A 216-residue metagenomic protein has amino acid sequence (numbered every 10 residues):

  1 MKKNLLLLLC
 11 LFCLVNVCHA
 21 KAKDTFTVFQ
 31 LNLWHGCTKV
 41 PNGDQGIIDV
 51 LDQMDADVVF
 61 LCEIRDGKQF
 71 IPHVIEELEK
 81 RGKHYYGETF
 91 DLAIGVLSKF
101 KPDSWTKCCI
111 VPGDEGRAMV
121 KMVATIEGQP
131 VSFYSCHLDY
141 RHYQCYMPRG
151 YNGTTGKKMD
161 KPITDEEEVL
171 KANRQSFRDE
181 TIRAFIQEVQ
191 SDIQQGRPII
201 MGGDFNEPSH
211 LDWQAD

Functional and structural regions predicted by a protein language model:
K2-K3, C18-K80: N-terminal, active-site-proximal structural segment of metallo-dependent hydrolase catalytic domains
N4-L14: Sec-dependent N-terminal signal peptides
T25, Q129-P130, Q195-P198: Short coil/turn segments at beta-strand junctions that form active-site/ligand-binding loops
Q30-D44, D66, R141-F177: Acidic/histidine-rich helix-loop elements that form or flank divalent-metal/phosphate-binding sites at the catalytic
L31, C62, C136, G202-D204: Active-site flanking residues adjacent to catalytic metal/cofactor-binding acidic residues
C62-N152: Structured beta-strand-rich core segments of catalytic domains in phosphoester-bond hydrolases
G150-D216: Metal-dependent phosphoesterases centered on the DNase I-like endonuclease/exonuclease/phosphatase
